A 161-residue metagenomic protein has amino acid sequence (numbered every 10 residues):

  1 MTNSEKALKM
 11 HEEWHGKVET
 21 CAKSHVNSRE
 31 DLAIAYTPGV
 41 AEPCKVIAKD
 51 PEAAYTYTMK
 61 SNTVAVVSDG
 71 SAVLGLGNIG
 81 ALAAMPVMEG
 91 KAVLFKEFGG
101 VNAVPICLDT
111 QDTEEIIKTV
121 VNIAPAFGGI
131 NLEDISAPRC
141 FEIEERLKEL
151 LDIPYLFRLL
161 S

Functional and structural regions predicted by a protein language model:
M1-L151: N-terminal ligand-binding/catalytic initiation module
F157-S161: A glycine-rich, Thr/Ser-enriched phosphate-binding loop motif common to dinucleotide/cofactor-binding enzymes
